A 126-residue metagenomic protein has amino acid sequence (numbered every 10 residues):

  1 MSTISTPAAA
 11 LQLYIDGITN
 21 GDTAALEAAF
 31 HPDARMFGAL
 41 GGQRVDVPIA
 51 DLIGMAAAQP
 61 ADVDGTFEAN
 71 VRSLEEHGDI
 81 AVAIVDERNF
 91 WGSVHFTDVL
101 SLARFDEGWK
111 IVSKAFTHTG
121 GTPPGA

Functional and structural regions predicted by a protein language model:
M1-A24, A28-P32, G121-A126: Short, low-complexity N-terminal intrinsically disordered segments enriched in polar/charged residues
T3-A9, I15, R35-H95: Surface-exposed, charged secondary-structure patches
G17, V63-G65, N70-E75, W109 (+1 more regions): Low-complexity, flexible helical/coil segments
G21, F90, D106: Residue-level signal for short amphipathic helical patches enriched in basic/charged and nearby hydrophobic residues
F30, E87-N89, A115-F116: Short beta-strand segments enriched in hydrophobic/aromatic residues within well-folded beta-rich domains
D33, A50-M55, W109, T122-P124: Short alpha-helical linear motifs
H95-T122: Short beta-strand edge/turn micro-motifs at domain boundaries
